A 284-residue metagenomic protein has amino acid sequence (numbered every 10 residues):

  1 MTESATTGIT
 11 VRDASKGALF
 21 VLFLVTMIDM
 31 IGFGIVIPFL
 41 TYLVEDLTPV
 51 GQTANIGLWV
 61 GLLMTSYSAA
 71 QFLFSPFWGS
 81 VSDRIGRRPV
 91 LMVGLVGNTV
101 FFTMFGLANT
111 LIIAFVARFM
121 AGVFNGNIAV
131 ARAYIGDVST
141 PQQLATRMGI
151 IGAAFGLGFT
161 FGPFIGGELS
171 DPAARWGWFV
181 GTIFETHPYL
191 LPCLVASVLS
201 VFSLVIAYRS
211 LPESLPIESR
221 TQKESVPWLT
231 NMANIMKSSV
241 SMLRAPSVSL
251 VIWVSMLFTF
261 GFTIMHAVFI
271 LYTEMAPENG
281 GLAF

Functional and structural regions predicted by a protein language model:
T2-K16, P212-W253, N279: Juxtamembrane intracellular "pre-TM" segments in multi-pass secondary transporters
D13-L47, R244-M265: Pair of pore-lining "gating" transmembrane helices in MFS-fold secondary transporters
P38-G57, A267-F284: Short amphipathic helix-loop junctions that connect adjacent transmembrane helices in Major Facilitator Superfamily/SLC
V60-W78, L157: Central cavity-lining transmembrane alpha-helices of secondary-active solute carriers, predominantly the Major
Q71-I112: Conserved MFS/SLC helix-loop-helix module at the cytosolic interface between two early adjacent transmembrane helices
V116-F155: Cytoplasmic helix-loop-helix junction between adjacent transmembrane helices in 12-TM secondary transporters
M148-A174: Glycine-rich segments within core transmembrane alpha-helices of 12-TM secondary carriers
S197-S219: C-terminal membrane-cytosol helix-exit motif in multi-pass small-molecule transporters
